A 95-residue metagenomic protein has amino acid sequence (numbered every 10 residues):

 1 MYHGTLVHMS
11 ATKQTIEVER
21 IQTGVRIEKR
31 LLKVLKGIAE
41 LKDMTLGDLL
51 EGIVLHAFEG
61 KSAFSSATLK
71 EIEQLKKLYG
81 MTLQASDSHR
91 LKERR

Functional and structural regions predicted by a protein language model:
M1-K29, K36, K77-S86, R90-R95: Short Lys/Arg-rich basic patches
K29-R30, M44: A generic structural signal for alpha-helix starts
L35-K36, L50: Short hydrophobic alpha-helical segments that form membrane-spanning helices or hydrophobic packing faces of helical
A39: The alpha-helix within a helix-turn-helix
K42-L69: Short, basic amphipathic alpha-helical segments that act as recognition/interaction helices in nucleic-acid-binding
A63-M81: Short interaction-prone segments
